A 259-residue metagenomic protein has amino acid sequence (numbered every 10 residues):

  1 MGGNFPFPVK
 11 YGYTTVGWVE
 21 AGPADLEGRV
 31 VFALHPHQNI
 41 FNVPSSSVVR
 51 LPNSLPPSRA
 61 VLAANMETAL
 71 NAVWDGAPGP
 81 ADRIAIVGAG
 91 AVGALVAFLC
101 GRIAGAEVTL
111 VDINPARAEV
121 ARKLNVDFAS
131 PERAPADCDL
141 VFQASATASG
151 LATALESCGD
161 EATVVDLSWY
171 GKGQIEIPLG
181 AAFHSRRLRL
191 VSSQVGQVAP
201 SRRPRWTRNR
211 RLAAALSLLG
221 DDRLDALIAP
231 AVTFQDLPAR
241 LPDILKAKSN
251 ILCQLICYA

Functional and structural regions predicted by a protein language model:
M1-H35: Glycine-rich beta-strand-centered segment in the early N-terminal region that forms part of a ligand/cofactor-binding
F32-S45: A structural motif shared across PLP-dependent enzymes of the aminotransferase-like
V48-V61: Class I SAM-dependent transferase core
R59-P131: Mid-domain Rossmann-like dinucleotide-binding core that forms the NAD(H)/NADP(H) cofactor-binding site
A81, D137-D139, L224: Local beta-strand N-terminus motif with an aromatic residue
E119, L124-V191: Glycine-rich cofactor phosphate-binding loops and adjacent beta1-alpha1 units of small-molecule cofactor enzyme domains
P178-I228: C-terminal substrate-binding/catalytic core of Rossmann-like NAD(P)-dependent dehydrogenases/reductases
W206-A259: C-terminal hydrophobic helical "lid"/dimerization subdomain of Rossmann-like NAD(P)H-dependent oxidoreductases
